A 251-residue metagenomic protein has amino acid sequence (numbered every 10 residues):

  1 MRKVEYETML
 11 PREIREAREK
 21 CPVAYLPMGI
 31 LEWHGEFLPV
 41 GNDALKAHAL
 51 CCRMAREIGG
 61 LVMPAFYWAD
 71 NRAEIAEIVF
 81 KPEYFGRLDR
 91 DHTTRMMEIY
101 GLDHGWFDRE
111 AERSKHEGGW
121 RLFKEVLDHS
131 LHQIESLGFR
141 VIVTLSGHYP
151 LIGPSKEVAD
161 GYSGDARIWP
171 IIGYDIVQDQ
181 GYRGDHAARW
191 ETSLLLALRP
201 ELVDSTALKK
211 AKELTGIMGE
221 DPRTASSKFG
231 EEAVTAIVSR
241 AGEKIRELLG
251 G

Functional and structural regions predicted by a protein language model:
M1-G251: Extended, histidine- and acidic-residue-enriched regions that form the cofactor-binding/catalytic faces
